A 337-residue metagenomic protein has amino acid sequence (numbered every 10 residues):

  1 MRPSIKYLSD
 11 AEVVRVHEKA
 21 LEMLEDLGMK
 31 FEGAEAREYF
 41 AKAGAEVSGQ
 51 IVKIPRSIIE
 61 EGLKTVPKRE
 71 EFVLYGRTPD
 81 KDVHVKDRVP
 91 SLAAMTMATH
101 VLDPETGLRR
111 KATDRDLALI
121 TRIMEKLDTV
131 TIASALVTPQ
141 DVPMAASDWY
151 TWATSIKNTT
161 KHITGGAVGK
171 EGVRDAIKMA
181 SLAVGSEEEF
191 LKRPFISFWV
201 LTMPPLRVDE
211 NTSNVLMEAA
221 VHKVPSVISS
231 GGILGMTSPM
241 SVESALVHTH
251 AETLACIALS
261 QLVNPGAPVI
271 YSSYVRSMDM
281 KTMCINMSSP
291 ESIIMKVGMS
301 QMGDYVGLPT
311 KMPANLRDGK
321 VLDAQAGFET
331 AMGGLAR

Functional and structural regions predicted by a protein language model:
M1-F190, P194-E210: Metallocofactor- and cofactor-centric catalytic cores in central/energy metabolism, strongly enriched
K111-A336: Helix-rich catalytic cores of soluble enzyme domains
